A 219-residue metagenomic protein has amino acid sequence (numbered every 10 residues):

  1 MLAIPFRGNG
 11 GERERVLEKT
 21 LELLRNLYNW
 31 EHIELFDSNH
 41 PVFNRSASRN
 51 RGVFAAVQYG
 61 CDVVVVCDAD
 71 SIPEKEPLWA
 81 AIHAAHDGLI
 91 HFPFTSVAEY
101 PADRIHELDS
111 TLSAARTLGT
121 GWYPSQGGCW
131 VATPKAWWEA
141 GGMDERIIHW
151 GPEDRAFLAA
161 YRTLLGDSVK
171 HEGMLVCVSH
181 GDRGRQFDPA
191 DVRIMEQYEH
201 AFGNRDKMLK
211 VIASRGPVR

Functional and structural regions predicted by a protein language model:
M1-P5, L24, E31-L35: Hydrophobic targeting segments
N9, E14-E31: Short, acidic, metal-binding catalytic loop of nucleotide-sugar glycosyltransferases
L35-N39, K75: Ligand-binding pocket scaffold of soluble enzyme catalytic domains
H40-A47, V53, H149-G151: A short, glycine-/small-residue-rich helix N-cap motif at loop->alpha-helix starts within glycosyltransferase
A47-V63: Active-site nucleotide-sugar/metal-binding loop of Leloir-type enzymes
C61-I72: Short beta-strand-to-loop acidic/aromatic patch adjacent to the donor-nucleotide binding site
E74-R146: Conserved catalytic core of nucleotide-sugar-dependent glycosyltransferases
R146-R219: C-terminal catalytic/acceptor-binding lobe
